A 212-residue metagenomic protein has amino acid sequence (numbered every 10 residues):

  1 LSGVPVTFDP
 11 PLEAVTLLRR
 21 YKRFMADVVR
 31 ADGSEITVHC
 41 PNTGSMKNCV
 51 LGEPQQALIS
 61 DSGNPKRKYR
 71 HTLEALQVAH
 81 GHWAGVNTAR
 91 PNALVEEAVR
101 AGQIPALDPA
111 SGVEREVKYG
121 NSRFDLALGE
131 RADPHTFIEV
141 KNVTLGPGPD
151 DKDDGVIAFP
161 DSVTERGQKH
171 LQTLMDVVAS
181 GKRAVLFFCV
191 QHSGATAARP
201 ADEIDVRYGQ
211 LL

Functional and structural regions predicted by a protein language model:
L1-D9, R100-A106: Short boundary/loop segments of OB/S1/cold-shock single-stranded nucleic-acid-binding domains
F8-R20: Structural detector for short beta-strands of small beta-barrel domains
V15, F124-D161, L174: Conserved catalytic cores of phosphodiester-cleaving nucleases, focusing on short active-site segments
K22-V28: Short aromatic-glycine-enriched beta-strand elements
G44-L58: Short nucleic-acid-contacting surface segments enriched for D/E, G, S/T with interspersed K/R
K47, H80-V113: Acidic-basic catalytic patches of nuclease active cores, encompassing PD-(D/E)XK and other metal-cofactor nuclease
S60-K66: Short, charged beta-turn/beta-strand-edge "cap" motif at the junction between a beta-strand and an adjacent loop
K152-I204: Nucleic-acid nuclease catalytic cores
